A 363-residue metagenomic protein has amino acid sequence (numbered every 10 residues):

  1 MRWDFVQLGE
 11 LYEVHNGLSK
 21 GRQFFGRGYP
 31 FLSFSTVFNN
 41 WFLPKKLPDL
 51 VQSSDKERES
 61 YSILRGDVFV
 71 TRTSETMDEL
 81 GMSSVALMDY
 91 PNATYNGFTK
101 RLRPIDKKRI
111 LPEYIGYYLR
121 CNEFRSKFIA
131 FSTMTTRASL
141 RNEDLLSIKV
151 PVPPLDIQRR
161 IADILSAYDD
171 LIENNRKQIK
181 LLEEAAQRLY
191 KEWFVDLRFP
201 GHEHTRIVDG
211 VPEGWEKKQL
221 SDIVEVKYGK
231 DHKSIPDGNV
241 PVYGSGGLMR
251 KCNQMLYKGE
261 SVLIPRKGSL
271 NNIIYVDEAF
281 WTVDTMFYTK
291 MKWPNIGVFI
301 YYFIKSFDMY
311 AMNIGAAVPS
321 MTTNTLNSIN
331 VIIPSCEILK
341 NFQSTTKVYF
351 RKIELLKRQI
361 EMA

Functional and structural regions predicted by a protein language model:
M1-S19, S147-D196, P200-G244, I332 (+1 more regions): Non-catalytic DNA-recognition/assembly elements of restriction-modification systems
F5-R22, S35-S74, K218-L263, G268-Y288: Sequence-specific dsDNA recognition surfaces
G21-G28, K46, I129-S132, H202-H204 (+2 more regions): Short coil/turn segments at secondary-structure boundaries
S74-T76, Y90-P91, K107, E278: Short polar/acidic secondary-structure junctions
T76-V85: Short, Lys/Arg- and Gly-enriched loop/turn segments at beta-strand edges
D89-L111: Short peripheral tails and domain-boundary helices/loops at the edges of structured domains
N92-K100, S132-R159, W281-M286, A317-K340: A short glycine-rich beta-alpha junction/loop motif
P112-D144, K290-S328: Short, positively charged
